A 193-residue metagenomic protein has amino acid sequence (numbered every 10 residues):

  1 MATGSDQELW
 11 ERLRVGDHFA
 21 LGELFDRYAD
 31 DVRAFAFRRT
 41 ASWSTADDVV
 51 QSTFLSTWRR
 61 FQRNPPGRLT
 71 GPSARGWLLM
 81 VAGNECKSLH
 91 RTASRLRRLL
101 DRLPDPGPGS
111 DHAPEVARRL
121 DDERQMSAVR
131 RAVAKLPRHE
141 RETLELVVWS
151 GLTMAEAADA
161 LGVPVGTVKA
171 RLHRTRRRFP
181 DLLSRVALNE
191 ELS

Functional and structural regions predicted by a protein language model:
M1-D31, R38, D181, S193: N-terminal module of bacterial RNA polymerase sigma factors
A2, R12, R98-R102, R131 (+2 more regions): C-terminal edge and immediately downstream basic/flexible tail or linker adjoining helix-turn-helix-like DNA-binding
G4, E11, V15-H18, H112-E145 (+1 more regions): Amphipathic alpha-helical segment used for protein-protein interaction
L13, V32, A36, A46-T57 (+4 more regions): Short, small-hydrophobic-rich alpha-helical interface motif
R14-V15, Q51-S73, T92-A93: Sigma70-family region 2
F25-W43, R63, V133, S184-R185: Amphipathic, Lys/Arg- and hydrophobic-enriched alpha-helical face
F61-P66, L79-D101, P114, D122: Arg/Lys-rich amphipathic alpha helix in sigma70-family domain 2
G83, K87, V129, E140 (+3 more regions): DNA-recognition helix of helix-turn-helix
